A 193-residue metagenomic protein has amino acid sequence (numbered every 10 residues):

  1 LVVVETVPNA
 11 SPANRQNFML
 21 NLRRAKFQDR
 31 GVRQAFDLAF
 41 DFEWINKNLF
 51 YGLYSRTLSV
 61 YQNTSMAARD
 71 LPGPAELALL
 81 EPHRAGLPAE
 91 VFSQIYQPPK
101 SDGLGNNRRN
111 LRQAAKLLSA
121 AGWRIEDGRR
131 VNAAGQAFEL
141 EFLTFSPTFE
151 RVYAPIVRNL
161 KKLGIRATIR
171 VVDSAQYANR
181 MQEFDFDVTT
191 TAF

Functional and structural regions predicted by a protein language model:
L1-R24, A35, F40-V60, T64 (+2 more regions): Extracellular/periplasmic solute-recognition and catalytic clefts
E5, Q16, Q136-S146, A167-R170: Short, well-ordered beta-strand elements
A10-A13, A133-Q136, Q182-F184: Extracellular/periplasmic catalytic domains that process cell-envelope and extracellular macromolecules
P12, Q16, Q28, D41 (+2 more regions): Short, glycine/acidic-rich beta->alpha junctions
Q16-F18, Q34, F138-L140, L163-I165 (+1 more regions): Structural beta-strand/beta-sheet cores of well-ordered domains, especially the beta-sheet scaffolds that support
Q28-R158: Append "and occasionally in soluble cytosolic enzymes with long acidic Gly/Pro-rich linkers
N159-F193: Periplasmic binding protein-like
